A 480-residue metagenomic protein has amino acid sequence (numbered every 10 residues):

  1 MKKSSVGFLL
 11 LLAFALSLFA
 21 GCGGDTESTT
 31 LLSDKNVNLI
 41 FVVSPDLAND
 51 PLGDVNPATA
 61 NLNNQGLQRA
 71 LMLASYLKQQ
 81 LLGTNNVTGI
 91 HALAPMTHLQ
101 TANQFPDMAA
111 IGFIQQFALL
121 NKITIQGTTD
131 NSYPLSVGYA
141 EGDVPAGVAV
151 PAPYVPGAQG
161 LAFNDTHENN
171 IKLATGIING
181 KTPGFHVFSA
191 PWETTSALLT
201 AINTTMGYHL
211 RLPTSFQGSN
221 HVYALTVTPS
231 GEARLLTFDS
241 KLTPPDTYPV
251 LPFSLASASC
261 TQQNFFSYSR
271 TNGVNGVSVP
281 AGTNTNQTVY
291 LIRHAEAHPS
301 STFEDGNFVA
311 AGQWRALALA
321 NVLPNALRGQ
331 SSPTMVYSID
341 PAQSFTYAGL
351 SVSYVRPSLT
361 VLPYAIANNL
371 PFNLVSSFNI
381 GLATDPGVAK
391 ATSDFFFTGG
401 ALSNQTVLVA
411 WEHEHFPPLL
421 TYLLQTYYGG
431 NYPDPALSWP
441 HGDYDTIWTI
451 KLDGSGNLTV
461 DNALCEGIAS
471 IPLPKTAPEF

Functional and structural regions predicted by a protein language model:
M1-L9: Bacterial N-terminal signal peptides that target proteins for export
L9-A13, S17: Small-residue packing motifs within transmembrane alpha-helices
L16-K35: Bacterial Sec-dependent N-terminal signal peptides
T29-T175, T195, T200-L402, F416-F480: Active-site-proximal alpha-helix that buttresses catalytic centers in soluble enzyme cores
N38-I40, K181-A190, Q287-V289, L402-W411: Generic beta-sheet signal
